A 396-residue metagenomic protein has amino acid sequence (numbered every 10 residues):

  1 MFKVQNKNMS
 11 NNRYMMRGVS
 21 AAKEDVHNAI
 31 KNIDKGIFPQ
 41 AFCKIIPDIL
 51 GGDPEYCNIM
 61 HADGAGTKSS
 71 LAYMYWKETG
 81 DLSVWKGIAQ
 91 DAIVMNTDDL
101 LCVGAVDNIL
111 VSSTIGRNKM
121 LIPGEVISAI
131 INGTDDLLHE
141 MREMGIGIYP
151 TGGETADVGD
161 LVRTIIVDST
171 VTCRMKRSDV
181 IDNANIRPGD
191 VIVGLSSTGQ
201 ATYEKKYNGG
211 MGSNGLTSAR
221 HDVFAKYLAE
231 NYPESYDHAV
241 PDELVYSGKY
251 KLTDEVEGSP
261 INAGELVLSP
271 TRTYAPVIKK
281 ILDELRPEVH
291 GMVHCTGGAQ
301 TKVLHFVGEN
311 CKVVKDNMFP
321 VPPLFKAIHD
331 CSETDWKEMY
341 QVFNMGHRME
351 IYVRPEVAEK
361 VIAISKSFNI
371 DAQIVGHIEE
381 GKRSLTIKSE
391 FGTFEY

Functional and structural regions predicted by a protein language model:
F2-Y396: Helix-biased detector of long, well-ordered alpha-helical tracts
